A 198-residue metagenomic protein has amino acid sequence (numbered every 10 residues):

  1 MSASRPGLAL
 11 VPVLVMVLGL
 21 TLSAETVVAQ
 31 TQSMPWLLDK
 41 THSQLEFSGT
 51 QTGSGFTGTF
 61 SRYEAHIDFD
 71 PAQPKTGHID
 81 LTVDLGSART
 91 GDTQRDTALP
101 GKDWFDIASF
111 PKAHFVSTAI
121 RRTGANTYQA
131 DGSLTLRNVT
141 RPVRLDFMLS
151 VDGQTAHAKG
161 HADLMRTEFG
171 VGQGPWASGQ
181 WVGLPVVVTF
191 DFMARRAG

Functional and structural regions predicted by a protein language model:
M1-P6: N-terminal secretory signal peptides that target proteins for export/translocation
A9-S23: Bacterial N-terminal signal peptides
E25-G198: Low-complexity, acidic/polar, glycine-enriched regions of mature
